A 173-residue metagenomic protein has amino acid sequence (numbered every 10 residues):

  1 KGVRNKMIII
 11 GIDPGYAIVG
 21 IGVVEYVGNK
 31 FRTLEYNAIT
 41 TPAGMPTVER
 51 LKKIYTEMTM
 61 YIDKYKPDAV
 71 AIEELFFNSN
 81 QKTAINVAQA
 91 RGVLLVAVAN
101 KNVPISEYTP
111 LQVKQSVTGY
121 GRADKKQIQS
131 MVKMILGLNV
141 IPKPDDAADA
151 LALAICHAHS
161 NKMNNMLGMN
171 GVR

Functional and structural regions predicted by a protein language model:
K1-R173: Phosphate- and other anionic-substrate recognition elements at nucleic-acid/protein interfaces
